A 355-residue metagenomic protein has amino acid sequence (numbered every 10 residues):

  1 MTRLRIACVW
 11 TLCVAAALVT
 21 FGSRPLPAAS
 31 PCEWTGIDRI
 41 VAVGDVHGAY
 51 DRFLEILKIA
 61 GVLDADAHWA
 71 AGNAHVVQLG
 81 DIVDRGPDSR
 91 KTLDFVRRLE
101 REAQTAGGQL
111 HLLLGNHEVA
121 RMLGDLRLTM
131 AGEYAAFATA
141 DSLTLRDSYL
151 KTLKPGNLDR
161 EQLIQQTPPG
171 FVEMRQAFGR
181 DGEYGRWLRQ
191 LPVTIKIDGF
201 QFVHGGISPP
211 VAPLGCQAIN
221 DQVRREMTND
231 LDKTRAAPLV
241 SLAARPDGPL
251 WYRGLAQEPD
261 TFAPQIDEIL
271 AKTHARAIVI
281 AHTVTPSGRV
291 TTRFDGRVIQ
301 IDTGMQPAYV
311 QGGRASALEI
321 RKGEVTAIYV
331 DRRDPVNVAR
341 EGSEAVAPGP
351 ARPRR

Functional and structural regions predicted by a protein language model:
R3-W10, V19-R355: Feature recognizes metal-dependent phosphohydrolase scaffolds
